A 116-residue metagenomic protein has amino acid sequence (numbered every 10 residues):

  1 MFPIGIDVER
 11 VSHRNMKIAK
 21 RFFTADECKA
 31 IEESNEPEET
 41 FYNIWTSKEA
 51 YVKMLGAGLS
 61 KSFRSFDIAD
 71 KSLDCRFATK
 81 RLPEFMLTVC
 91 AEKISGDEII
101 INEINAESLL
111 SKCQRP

Functional and structural regions predicted by a protein language model:
M1-P116: Core catalytic alpha/beta fold that binds nucleotide/phospho-ligands
